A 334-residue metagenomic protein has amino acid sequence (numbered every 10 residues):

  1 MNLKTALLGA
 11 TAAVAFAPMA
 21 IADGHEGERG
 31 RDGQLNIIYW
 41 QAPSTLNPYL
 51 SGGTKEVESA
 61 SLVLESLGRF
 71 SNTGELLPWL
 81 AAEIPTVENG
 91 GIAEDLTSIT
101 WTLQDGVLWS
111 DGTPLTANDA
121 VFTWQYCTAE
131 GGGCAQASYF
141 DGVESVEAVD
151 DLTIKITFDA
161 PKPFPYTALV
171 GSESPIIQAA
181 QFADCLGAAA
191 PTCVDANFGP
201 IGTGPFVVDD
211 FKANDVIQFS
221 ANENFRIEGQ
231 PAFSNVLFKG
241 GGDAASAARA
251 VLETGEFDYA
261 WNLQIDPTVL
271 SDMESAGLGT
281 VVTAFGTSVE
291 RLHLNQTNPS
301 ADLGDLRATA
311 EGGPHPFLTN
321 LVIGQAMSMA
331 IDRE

Functional and structural regions predicted by a protein language model:
N2-A22: Gram-negative bacterial Sec-dependent N-terminal signal peptides
A22-G30, Q34-L35, S138-E144, V149 (+3 more regions): Small-molecule-sensing regulatory modules
D23-E28, A42, R69-T73, N89-G90 (+4 more regions): Extracytoplasmic/periplasmic ligand-capture domains
N36, L77, S98-T100, T153-K155 (+1 more regions): General beta-strand recognition
N36-I92, Q125, I201: N-terminal lobe/hinge region of extracytoplasmic solute-binding protein
S66-E75, C134-A135, A189-F198: Short aromatic-glycine motifs in intrinsically disordered, low-complexity regions
Q136-L186, D210: Surface-exposed binding/hinge segments that line and control ligand-binding clefts or catalytic entry sites
